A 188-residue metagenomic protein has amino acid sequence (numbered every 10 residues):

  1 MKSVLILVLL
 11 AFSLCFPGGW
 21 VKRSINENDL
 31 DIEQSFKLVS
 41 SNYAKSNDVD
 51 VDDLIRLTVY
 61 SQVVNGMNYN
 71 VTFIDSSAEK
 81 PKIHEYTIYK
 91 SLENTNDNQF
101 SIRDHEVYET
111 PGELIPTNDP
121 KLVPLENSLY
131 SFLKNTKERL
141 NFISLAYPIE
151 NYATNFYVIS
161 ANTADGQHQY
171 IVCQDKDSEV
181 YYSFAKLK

Functional and structural regions predicted by a protein language model:
S3-L5, F12-K188: N- and C-terminal low-complexity/disordered segments
